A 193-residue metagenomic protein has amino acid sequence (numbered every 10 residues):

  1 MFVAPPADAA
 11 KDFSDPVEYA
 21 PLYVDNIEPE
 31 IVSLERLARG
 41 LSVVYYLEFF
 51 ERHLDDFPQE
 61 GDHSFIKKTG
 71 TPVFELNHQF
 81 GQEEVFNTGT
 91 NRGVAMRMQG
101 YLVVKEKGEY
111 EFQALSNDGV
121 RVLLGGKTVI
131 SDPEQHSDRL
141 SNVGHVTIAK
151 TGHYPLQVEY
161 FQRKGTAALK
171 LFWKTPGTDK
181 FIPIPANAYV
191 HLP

Functional and structural regions predicted by a protein language model:
F2-E111, L115-P193: Extracellular/secretory pathway-exposed regions associated with glycan biology
